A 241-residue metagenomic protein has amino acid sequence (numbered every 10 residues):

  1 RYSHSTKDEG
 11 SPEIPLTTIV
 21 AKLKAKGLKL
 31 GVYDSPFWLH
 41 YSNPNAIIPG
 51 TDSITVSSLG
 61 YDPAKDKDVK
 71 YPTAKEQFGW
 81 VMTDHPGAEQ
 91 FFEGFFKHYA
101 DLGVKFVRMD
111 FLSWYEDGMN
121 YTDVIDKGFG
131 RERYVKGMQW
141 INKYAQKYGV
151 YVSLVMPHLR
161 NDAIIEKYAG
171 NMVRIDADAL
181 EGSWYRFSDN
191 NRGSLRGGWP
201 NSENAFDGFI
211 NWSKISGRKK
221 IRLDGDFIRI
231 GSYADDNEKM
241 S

Functional and structural regions predicted by a protein language model:
R1-I14, A74-Q90, K105, L112-R133: The substrate-binding groove and active-site-proximal loops of carbohydrate-active enzymes, especially glycoside
R1-W38: Glycan-recognition patch characteristic of GH18 chitinases/ENGases and related GlcNAc/peptidoglycan-binding proteins
I14-A21, A25, G94-K97, K136-K143: Alpha-helical scaffolding segments of alpha/beta enzyme cores, especially the outer helices of TIM-barrel or partial
K24-G31, D101-V107, Q146-V152, G170-N171: Loop/turn elements at helix/coil->beta-strand transitions in domains of secreted/extracellular proteins
K29-N43, M82-T83, Y134, M138-D162: Aromatic-lined carbohydrate-recognition surfaces of secreted/lumenal glycan-active proteins
P36-L102: Active-site-adjacent "subsite" loops/lids of carbohydrate-active enzymes
D62, G149-S241: Glycan-recognition surfaces
K97-K143, L154, I228-S241: Active-site and adjacent substrate-binding regions of carbohydrate-active enzymes
